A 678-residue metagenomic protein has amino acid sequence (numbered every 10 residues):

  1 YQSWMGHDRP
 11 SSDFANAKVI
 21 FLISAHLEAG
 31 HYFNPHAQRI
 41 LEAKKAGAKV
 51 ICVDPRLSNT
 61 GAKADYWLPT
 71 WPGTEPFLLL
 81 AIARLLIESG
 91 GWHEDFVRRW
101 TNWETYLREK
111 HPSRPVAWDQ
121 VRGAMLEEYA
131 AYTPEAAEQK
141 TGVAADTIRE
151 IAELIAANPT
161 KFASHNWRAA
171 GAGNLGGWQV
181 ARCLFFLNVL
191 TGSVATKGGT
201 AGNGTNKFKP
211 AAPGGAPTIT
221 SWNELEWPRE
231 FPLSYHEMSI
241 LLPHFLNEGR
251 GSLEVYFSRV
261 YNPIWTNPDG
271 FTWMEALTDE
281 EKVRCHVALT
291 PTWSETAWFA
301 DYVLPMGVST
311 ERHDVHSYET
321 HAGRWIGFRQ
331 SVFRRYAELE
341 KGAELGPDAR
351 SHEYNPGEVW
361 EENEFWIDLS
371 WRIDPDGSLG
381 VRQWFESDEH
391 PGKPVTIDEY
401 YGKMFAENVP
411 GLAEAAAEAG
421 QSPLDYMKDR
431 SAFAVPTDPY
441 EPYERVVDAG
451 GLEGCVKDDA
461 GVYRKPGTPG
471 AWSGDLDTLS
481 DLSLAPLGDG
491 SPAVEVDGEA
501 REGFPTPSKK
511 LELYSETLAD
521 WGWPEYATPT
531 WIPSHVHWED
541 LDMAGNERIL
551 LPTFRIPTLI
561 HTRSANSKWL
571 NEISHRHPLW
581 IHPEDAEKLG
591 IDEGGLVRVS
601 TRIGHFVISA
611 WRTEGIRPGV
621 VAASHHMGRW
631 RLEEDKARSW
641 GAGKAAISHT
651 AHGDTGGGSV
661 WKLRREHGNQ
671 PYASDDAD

Functional and structural regions predicted by a protein language model:
Y1-R39, A46-C52, F77, F185-Y302 (+4 more regions): Extended redox/cofactor-interaction regions of prokaryotic respiratory oxidoreductases
I23-S24, K63-A64, A117-W118, Y132-A136 (+2 more regions): Flexible glycine/proline-enriched surface loops and loop-helix/loop-strand junctions
G47, I51, R56-P159: Long, well-ordered, tryptophan-enriched scaffold segments
G73, E281-C285, P291-F328, S370-I373 (+1 more regions): C-terminal, active-site-flanking charged/polar segments
I82, R114-H236: Active-site phosphate/pyrophosphate-binding segments
W92-F96, I148-R149, F162-S164, G192-N203 (+9 more regions): Acidic/polar loop patches that form or flank catalytic/metal-binding clefts of enzymes that bind anionic ligands
T310-E353, W366, A500-G503, Y514 (+1 more regions): Glycine/threonine-rich phosphate-binding loop and adjacent beta-strand/alpha-helix elements that clamp
L339-N355, W360-A417, S564-W580, E584-D678: Long, contiguous, secondary-structure-rich segments that constitute the structural scaffold of globular domains
